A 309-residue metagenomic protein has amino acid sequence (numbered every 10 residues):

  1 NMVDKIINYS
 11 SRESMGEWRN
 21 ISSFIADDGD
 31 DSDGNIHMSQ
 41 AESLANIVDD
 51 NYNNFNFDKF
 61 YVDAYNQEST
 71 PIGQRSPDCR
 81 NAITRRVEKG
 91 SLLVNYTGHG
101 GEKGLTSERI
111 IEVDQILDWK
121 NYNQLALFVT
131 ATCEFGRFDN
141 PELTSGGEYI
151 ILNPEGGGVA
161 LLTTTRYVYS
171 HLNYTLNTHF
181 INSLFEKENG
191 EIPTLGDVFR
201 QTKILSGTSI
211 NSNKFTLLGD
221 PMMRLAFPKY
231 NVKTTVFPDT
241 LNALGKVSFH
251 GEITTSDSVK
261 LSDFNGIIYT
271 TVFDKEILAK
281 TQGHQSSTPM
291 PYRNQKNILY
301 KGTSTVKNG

Functional and structural regions predicted by a protein language model:
N1-T303, K307: Cysteine-dependent hydrolase recognition
